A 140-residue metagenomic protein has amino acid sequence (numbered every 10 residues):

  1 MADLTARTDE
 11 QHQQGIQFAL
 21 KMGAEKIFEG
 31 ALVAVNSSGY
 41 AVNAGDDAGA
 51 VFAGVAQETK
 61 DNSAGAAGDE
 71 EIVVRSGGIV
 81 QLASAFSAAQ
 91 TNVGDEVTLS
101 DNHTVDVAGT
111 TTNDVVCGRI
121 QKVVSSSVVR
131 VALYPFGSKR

Functional and structural regions predicted by a protein language model:
M1-R140: Surface-exposed, low-hydrophobicity beta-strand/loop segments enriched in small/polar/acidic residues
